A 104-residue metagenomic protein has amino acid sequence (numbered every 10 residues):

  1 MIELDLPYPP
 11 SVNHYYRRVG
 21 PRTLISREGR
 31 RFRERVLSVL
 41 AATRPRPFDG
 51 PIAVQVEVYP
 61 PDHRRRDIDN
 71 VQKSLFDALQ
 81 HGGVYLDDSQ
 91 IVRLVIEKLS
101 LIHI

Functional and structural regions predicted by a protein language model:
M1-G20, P47: N-terminal, Lys/Arg- and Ser/Thr-rich interaction peptides
I2, G50-V54, V71: A generic structural signal for short beta-strands and their flanking turns/coil linkers
D5-P7, Q55-E57, V95-E97: Residues in well-ordered beta-strands of folded domains
T23-R27: Residue-level signal for threonine
E28-R65: An N-terminal amphipathic alpha-helical segment
Y59-S100: Short, hydrophobic/π-rich interface segment
I102-I104: Conserved small/polar residues in nucleotide/adenosyl-binding loops
